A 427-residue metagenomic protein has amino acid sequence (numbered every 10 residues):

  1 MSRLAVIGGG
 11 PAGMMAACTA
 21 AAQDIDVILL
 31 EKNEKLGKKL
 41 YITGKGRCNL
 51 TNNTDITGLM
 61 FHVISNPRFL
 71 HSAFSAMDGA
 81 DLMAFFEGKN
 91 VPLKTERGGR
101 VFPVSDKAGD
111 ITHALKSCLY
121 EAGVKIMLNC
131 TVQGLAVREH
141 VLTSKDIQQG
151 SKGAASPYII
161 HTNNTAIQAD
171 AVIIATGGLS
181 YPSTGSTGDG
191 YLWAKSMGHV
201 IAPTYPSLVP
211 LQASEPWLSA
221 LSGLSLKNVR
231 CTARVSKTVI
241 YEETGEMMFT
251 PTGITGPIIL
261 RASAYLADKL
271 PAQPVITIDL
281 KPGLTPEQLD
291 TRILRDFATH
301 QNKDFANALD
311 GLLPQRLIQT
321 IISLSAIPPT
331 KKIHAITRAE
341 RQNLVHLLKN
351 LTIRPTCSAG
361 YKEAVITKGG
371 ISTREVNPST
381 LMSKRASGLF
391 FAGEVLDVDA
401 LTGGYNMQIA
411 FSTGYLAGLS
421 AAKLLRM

Functional and structural regions predicted by a protein language model:
R3-L29, A417-A422: N-terminal Rossmann-like FAD-binding beta1-loop-alpha1 element of flavoenzymes
A5-I7, L30, V132, I167-P182 (+3 more regions): Short hydrophobic core segments
A21-K45: Glycine-rich FAD pyrophosphate-binding loop
E34-L36, Y41-I42, L50, I56-T57 (+2 more regions): An anion/pyrophosphate-binding glycine-rich loop and adjacent beta-alpha core in soluble alpha-beta enzymes
R47-T95: Glycine-rich active-site loop/strand segments that organize a redox cofactor
Y120-V132: A conserved beta-strand/loop element that lines the FAD pocket in flavoprotein oxidoreductases
M127-N129, Q319-D399: A glycine-rich dinucleotide-binding beta-alpha-beta segment and adjacent secondary-structure elements that constitute
G134-I167, V172: Conserved beta-strand-loop-beta-strand element in the redox core of flavoprotein oxidoreductases
